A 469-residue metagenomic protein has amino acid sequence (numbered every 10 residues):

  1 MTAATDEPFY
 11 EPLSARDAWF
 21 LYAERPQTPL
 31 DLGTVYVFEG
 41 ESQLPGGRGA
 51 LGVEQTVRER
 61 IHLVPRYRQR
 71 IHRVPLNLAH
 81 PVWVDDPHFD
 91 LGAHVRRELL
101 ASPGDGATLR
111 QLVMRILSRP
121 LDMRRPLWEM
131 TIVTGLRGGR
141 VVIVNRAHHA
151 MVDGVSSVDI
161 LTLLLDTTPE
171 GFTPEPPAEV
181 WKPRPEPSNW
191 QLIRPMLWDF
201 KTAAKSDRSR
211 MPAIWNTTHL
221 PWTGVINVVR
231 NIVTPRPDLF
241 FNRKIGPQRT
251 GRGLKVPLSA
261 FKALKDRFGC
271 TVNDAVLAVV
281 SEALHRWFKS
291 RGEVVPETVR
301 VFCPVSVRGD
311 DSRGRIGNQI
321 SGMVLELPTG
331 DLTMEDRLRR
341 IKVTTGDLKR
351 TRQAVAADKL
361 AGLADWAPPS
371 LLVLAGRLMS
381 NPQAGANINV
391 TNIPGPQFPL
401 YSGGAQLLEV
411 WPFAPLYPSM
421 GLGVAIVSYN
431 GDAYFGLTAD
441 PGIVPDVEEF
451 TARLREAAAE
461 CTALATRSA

Functional and structural regions predicted by a protein language model:
M1-D17, V35-G49, E54-M420, V424-A469: Soluble acyl-CoA-dependent acyltransferase catalytic core bearing the H(X)4D motif
T28-L32, Y36: TRNA-binding/sensing appendages of the translation machinery
